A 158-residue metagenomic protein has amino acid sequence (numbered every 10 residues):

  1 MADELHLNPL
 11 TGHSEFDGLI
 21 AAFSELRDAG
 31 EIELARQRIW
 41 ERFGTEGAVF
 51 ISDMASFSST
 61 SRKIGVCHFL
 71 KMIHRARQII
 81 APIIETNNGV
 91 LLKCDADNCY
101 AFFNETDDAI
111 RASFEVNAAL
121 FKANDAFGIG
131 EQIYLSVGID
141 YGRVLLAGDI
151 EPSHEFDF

Functional and structural regions predicted by a protein language model:
M1-G30: Short, low-complexity N-terminal regulatory "tails/caps" that precede and couple sensory modules
H13-S14, L19, E33-R111: Catalytic NTP-binding/metal-coordinating core of nucleotidyl cyclase/transferase enzymes
A29-A35, A119-F121: Short gly/ser/thr-rich secondary-structure transition/capping motifs
F102-F158: Catalytic beta-strand-to-alpha-helix segment of the class III nucleotidyl cyclase homology domain
